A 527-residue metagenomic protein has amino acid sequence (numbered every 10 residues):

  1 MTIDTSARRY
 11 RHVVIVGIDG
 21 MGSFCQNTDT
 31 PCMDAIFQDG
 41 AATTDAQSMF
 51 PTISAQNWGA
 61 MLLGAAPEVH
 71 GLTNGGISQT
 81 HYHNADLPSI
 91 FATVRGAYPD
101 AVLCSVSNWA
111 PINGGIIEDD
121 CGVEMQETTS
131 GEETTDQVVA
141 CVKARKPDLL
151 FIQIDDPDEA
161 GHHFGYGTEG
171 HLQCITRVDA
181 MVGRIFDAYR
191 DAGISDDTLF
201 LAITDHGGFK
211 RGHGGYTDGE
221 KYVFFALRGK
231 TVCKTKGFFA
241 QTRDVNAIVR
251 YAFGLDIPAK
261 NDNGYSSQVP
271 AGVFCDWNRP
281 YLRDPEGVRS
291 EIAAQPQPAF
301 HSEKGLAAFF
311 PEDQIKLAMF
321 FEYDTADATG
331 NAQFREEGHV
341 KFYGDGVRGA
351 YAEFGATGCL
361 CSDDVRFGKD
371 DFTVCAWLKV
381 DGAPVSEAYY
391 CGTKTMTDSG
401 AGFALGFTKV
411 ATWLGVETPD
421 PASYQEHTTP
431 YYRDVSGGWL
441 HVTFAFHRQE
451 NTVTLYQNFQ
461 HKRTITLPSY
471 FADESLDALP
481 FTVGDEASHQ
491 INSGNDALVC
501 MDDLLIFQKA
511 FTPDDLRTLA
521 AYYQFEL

Functional and structural regions predicted by a protein language model:
T5-R8, T135-D136, A140, D158-T198 (+4 more regions): A long, amphipathic alpha-helix that forms part of the scaffold/cap immediately adjacent to metal-dependent active
V13-G17, M21, C32-M33, C174-T217 (+3 more regions): Metal-dependent active-site segment of extracytoplasmic phospho-/sulfohydrolases and closely related
D205, R211, Q457-F481: Short, solvent-exposed beta-strand-to-loop segments that form ligand-recognition rims of beta-rich domains
W277-N278, L282-G358, R463, L516-L527: Extracytoplasmic low-complexity segments
E312-Q333, E337, F342, F354-G415 (+3 more regions): Extracellular glycan-recognition modules
G415-H441: Short, aromatic/His-centered strand-loop micro-motif at the edge of beta-sheets
G438-T454: Localized edge beta-strand/strand-to-loop motifs within extracellular or lumenal beta-rich domains
L476-D502, F511: Extracellular glycan-interaction patches encoded by glycine-rich segments
